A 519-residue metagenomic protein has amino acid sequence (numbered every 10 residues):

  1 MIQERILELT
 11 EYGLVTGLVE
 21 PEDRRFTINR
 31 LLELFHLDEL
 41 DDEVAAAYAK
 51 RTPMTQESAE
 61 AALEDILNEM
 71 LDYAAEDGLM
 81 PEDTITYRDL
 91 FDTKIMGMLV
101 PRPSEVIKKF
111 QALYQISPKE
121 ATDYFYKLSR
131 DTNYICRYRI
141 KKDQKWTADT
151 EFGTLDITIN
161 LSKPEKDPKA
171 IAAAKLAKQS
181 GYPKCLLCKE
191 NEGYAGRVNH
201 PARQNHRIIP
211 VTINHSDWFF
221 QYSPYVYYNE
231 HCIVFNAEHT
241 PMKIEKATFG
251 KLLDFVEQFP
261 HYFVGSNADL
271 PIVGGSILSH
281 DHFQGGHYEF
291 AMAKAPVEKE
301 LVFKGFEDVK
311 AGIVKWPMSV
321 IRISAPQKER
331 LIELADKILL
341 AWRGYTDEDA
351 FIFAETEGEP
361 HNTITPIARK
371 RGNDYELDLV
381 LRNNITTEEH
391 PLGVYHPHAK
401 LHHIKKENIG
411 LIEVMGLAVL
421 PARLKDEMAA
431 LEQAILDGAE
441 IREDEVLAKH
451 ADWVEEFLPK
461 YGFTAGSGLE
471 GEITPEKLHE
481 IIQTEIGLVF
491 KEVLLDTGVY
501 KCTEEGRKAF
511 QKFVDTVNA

Functional and structural regions predicted by a protein language model:
M1-V234, E238-P241, K315-P317, L331-A335 (+2 more regions): Active-site microenvironments that recognize anionic phosphate/pyrophosphate groups
T10, P271-I272, F283, E413: Generic detector of intrinsically disordered, low-complexity, polar/charged segments
N205-I208, A237-V264: Helical scaffold of the NTase/Pol beta-like nucleotidyltransferase catalytic core
A247, V256-S279, G285-L339, R343-T346: Catalytic or ion-translocation cores adjacent to nucleophile or general acid/base/metal-coordination motifs in diverse
